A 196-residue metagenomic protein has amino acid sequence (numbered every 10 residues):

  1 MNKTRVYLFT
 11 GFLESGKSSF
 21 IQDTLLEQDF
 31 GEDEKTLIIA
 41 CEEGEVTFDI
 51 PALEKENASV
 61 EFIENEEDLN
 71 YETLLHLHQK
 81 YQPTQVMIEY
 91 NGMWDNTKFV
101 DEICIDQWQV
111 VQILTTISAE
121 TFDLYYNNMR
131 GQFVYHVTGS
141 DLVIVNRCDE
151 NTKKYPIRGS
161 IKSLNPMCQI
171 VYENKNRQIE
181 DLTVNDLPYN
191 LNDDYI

Functional and structural regions predicted by a protein language model:
M1-N2, I196: Short, low-complexity, intrinsically disordered N-terminal peptides in bacterial proteins
N2-T10, E14-S15, S19-L124: Nucleotide-state-sensitive switch-loop elements of NTP-binding domains
Y7, Y71, Y81, Y90 (+6 more regions): Sequence-level detector for tyrosine residue identity
E54-N57, I105, G131-F133, L187-Y189: Short, hinge-like loop/turn segments at secondary-structure boundaries
W94-D95, F99-I170: Conserved C-terminal guanine-recognition region of P-loop GTPase G domains, centered on the G4
E150-I196: C-terminal accessory "lid"/substrate-recognition subdomains
